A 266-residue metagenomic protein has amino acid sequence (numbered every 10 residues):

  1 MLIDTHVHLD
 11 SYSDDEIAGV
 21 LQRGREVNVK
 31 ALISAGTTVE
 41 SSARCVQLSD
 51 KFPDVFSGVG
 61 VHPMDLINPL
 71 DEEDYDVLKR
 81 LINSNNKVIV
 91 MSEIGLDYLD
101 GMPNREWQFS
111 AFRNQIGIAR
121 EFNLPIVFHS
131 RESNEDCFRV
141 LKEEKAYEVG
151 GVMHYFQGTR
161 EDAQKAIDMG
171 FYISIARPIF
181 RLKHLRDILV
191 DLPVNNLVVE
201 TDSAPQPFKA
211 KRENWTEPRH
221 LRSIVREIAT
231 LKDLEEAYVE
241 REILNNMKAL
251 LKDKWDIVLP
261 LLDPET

Functional and structural regions predicted by a protein language model:
M1-T266: Mid-domain alpha/beta scaffold segments of enzyme catalytic cores
